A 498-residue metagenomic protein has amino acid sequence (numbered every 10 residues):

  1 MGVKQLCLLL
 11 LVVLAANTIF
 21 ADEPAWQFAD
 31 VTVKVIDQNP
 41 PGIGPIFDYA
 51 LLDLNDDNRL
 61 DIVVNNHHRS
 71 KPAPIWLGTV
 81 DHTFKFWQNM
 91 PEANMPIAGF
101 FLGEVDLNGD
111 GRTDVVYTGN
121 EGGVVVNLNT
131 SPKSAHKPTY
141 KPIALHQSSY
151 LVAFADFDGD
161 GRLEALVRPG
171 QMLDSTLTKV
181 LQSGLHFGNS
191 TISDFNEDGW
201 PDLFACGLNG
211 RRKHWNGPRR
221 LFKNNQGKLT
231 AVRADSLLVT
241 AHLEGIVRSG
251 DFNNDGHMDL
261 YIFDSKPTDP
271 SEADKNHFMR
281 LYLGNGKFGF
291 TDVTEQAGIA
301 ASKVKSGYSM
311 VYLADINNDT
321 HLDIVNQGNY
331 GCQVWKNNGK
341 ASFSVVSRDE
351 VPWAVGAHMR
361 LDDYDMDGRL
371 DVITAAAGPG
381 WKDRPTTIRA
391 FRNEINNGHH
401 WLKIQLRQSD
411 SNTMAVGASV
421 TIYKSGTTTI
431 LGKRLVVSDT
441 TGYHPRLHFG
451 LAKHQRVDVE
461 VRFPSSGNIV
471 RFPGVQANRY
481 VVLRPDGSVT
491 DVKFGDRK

Functional and structural regions predicted by a protein language model:
C7-N17: Bacterial N-terminal signal peptides
D22-V31, K71-Q88, G123-K141, G170-L181 (+4 more regions): Beta-propeller blade repeat segments, especially FG-GAP/WD-type strand-to-loop junctions in 6- to 7-bladed propeller
K34-Y49, P91-G103, P142-A153, L181-T191 (+6 more regions): Repeat-based blade/solenoid architectures
D37-H67, K71: Beta-strand-rich domains and repeat architectures in extracellular enzymes and scaffolds, especially beta-propellers
L52-N55, R59, V80, V105-N108 (+12 more regions): Calcium-coordinating acidic loop motifs
R59-N66, V115-G119, A165-P169, L203-G207 (+4 more regions): Hydrophobic beta-strand segments that make up the repeating blades of beta-propeller and related beta-repeat
A135-F222, Q226, A231-S249, L260-S271 (+1 more regions): Solenoidal tandem-repeat scaffolds enriched in leucines and small polar residues
F343-G356, R360, D365-K498: Gly/Ser/Thr/Pro-enriched helix-cap/hinge segments flanking short amphipathic alpha-helices
